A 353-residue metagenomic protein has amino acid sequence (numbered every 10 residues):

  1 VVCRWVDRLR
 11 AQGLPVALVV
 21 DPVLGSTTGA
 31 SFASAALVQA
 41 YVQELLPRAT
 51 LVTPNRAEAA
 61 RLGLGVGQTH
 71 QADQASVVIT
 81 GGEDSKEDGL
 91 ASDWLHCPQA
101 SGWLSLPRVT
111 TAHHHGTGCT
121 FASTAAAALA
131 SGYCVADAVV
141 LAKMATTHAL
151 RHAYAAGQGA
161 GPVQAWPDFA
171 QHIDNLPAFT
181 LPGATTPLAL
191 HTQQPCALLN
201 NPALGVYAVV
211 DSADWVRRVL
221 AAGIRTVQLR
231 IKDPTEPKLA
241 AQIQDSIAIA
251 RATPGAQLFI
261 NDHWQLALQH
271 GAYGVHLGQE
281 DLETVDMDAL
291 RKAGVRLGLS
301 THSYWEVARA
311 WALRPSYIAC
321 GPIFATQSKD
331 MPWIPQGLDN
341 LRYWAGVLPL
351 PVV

Functional and structural regions predicted by a protein language model:
L18-V20, V52, V77-I79, P202-V210 (+6 more regions): Hydrophobic faces of well-ordered beta-strands that scaffold small-molecule active sites in alpha/beta enzyme cores
A30-G102, D245-R314: Conserved phosphate/ATP/ADP-binding segment of small-molecule kinases
R61, A112-V135: Short, small-residue alpha-helix embedded
G102-G116: Short pre-catalytic strand/loop immediately N-terminal to key active-site residues, enriched for Gly-Thr
D137-N200: Charged C-terminal helix
A208, V219, V227, A267 (+3 more regions): Conserved, mostly hydrophobic/aromatic
R230-I231, Q279-M287, A319-M331: Glycine-rich phosphate-binding active-site loops on the catalytic face of alpha/beta enzymes
S316-V353: Active-site/ligand-binding-proximal alpha/beta "capping" segment
